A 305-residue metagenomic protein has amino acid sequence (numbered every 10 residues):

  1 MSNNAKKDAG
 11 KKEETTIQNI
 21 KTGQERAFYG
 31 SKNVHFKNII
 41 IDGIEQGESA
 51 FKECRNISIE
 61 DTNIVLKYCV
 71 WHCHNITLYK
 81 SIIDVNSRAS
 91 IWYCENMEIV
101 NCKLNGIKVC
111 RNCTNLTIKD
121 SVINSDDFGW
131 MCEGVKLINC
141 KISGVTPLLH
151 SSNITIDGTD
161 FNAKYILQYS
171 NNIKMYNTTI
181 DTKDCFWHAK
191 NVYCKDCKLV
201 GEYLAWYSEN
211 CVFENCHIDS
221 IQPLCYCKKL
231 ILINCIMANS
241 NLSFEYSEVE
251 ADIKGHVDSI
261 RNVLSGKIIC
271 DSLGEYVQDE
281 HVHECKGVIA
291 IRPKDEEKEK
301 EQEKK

Functional and structural regions predicted by a protein language model:
M1-K305: Long, distal/terminal scaffolding or interaction modules with repetitive or compositionally biased sequence
